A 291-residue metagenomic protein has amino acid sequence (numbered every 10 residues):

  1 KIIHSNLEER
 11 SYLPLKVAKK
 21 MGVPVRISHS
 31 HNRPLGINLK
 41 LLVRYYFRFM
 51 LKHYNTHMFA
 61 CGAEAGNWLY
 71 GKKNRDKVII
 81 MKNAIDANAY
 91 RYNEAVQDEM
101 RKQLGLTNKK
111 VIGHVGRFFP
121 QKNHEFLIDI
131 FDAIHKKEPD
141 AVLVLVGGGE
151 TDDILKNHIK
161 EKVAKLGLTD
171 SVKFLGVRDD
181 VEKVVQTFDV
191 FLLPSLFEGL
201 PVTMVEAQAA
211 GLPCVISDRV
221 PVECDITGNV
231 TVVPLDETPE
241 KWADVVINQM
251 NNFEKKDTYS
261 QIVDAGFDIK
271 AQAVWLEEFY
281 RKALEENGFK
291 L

Functional and structural regions predicted by a protein language model:
S5-S11, S30: Short His-centered aromatic/hydrophobic patch
N67-G71, A84-Q103, K270, E285-N287: Acidic anion/phosphate-binding donor-loop and adjacent secondary structure in glycosyltransferase catalytic cores
K110, H114-K136, D153, N157: A conserved mid-protein helix/loop that constitutes part of the nucleotide-sugar donor-binding site
V144-T169: Short, structured helix-loop element that forms part of the nucleotide-activated donor/catalytic region
V177, L196: Aromatic "clamp/platform" in nucleotide-sugar-dependent glycosyltransferases that forms part of the donor/acceptor
M204, P213-S217, V222: Short hydrophobic beta-strand element within catalytic cores of glycosyltransferases and related nucleotide-activated
E223-M250, K270: Change "using UDP/GDP/dTDP sugars" to "using nucleotide sugars
F253-L291: A charged, aromatic-enriched C-terminal amphipathic alpha-helix characteristic of glycosyltransferases across folds
